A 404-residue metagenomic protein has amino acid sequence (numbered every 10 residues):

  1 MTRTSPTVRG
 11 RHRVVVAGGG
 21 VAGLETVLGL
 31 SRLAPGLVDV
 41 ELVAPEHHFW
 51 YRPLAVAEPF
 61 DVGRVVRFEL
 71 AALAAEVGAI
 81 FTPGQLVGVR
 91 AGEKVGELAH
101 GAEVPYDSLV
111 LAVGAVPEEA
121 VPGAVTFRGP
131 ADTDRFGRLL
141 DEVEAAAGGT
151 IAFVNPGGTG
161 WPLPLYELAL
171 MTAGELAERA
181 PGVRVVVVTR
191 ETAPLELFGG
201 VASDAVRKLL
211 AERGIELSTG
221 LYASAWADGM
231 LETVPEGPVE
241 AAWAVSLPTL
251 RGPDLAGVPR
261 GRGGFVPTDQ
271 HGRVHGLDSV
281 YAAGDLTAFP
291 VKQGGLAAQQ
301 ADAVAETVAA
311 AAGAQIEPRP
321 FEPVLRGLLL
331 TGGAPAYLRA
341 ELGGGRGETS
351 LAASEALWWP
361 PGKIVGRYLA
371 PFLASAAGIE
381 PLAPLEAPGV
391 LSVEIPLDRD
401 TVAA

Functional and structural regions predicted by a protein language model:
M1-H12, G78-E167, G174-E178, V245: FAD-binding core/adjacent interface of flavoenzyme oxidoreductases
T2-A79, G157-L197, D400-A404: Beta1-alpha1 glycine-rich phosphate/pyrophosphate-binding loop at the start of Rossmann-like nucleotide-binding domains
D39-E41, I80-E97, V104, A177-Q270 (+1 more regions): A Rossmann-like FAD-binding core segment of flavoenzymes
E41-L42, G158-A180, G264-V266, Q270-Y281 (+2 more regions): Active-site substrate-recognition segment that forms the wall of the catalytic cavity or substrate channel
L42, F81, A124-T126, L217 (+1 more regions): Conserved beta-strand scaffold positions in the cores of enzyme catalytic domains, especially in NTP/NDP-utilizing
V121-A147, P238-Q300: FAD-site-proximal beta/loop scaffold in flavoenzymes
A283-T331: A conserved FAD-binding loop/helix module that cradles the flavin
A336-A404: C-terminal auxiliary extensions adjacent to catalytic cores
